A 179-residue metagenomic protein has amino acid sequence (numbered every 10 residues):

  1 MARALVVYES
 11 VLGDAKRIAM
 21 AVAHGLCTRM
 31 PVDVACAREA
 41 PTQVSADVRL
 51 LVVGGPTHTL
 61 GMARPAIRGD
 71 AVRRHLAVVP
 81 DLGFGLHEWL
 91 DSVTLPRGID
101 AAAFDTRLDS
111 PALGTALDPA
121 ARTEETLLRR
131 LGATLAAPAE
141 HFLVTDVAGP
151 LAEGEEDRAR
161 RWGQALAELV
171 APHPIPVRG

Functional and structural regions predicted by a protein language model:
A2-R29: N-terminal beta1-alpha1 ligand-phosphate binding loop
L5, D33, D100-A102, A136: A structural signal for isolated positions on well-ordered beta-strands in alpha/beta enzyme cores
L12, R107-A112, V144-D146: Short histidine/acidic/glycine/proline-rich micro-motifs that form metal- and phosphate-coordinating active-site loops
V22, L26-C27, E125-L128, A133: Hydrophobic alpha-helical packing residues
R29-R38: Short gly/ser/thr-rich secondary-structure transition/capping motifs
A37-L131: Helix-loop-strand module that forms the ligand-binding subsite of alpha/beta enzymes
R129-G179: Glycine-rich phosphate/pyrophosphate-binding loop and the adjoining helix
